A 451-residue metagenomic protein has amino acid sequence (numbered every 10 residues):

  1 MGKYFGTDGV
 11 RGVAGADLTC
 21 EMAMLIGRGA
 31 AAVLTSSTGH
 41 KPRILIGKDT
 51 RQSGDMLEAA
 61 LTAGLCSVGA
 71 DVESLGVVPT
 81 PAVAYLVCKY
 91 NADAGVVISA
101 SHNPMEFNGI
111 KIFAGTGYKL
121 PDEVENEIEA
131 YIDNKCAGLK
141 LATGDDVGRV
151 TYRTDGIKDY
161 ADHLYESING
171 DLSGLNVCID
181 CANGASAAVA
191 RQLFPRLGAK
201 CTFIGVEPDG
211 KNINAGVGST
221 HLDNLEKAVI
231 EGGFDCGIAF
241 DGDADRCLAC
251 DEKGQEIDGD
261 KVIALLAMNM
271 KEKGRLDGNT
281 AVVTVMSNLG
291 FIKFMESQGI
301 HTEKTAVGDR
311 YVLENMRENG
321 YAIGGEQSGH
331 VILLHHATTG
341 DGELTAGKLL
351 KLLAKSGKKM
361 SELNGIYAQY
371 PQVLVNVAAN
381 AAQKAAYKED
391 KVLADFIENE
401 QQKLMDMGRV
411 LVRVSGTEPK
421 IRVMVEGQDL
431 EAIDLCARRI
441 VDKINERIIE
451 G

Functional and structural regions predicted by a protein language model:
M1-A63, S67-V68, V150-L175, K384-E389: An N-terminal, well-structured beta->alpha segment
V13, N108-G232: Gly/Ser/Thr-enriched, mixed-charge loops and adjacent short helices that form phosphate/oxyanion-binding elements
A32, S36, H40-F107, Q192-C250: N-terminal small/polar loop signature for handling phosphorylated ligands or for N-terminal nucleophile
G39-D49, E73, N176-C178, N279-V285 (+1 more regions): Short glycine-rich phosphate-binding loop at a beta-alpha junction
G47-K48, I179-C181, D251, H335 (+1 more regions): Short glycine-centered, acidic/aromatic-flanked micro-motifs in structured strand/loop junctions that mark active-site
L75, N126-A161, E166, E252-G325 (+1 more regions): Proline/glycine-rich low-complexity loops and linkers
C236, K273-G451: Phosphate-binding and adjacent anionic-ligand microenvironments
